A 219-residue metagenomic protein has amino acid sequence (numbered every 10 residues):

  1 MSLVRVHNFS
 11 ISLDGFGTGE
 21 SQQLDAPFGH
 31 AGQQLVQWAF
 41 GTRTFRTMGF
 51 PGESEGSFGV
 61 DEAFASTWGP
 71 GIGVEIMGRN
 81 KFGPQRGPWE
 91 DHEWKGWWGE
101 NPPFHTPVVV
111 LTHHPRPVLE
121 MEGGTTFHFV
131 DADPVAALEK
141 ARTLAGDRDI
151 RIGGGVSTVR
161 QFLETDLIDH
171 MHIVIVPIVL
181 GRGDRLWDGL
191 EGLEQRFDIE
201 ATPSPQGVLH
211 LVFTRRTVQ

Functional and structural regions predicted by a protein language model:
M1-Q219: Enzymes that bind and transform nitrogen-containing heteroaromatic metabolites
